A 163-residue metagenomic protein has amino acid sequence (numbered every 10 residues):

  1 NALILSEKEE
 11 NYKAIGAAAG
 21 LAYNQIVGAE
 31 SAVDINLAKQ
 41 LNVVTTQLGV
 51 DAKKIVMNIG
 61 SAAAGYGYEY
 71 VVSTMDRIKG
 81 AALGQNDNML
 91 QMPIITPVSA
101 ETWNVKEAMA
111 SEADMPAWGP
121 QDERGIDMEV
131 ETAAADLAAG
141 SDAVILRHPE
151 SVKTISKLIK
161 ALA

Functional and structural regions predicted by a protein language model:
N1-S6: A glycine-rich helix N-cap at a beta->alpha junction
K8-S151, I155-L158: Catalytic alpha/beta core domains of metabolic enzymes, predominantly
